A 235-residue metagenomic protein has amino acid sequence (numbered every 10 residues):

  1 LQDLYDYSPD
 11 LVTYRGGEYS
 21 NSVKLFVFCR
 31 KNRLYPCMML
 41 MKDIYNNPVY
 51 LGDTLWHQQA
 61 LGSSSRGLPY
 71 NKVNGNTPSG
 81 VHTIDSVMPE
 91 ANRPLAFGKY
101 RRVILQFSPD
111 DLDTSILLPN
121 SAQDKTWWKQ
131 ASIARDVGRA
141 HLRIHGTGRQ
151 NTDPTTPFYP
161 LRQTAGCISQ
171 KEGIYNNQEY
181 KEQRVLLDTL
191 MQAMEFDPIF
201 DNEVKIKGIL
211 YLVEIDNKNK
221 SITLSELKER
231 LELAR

Functional and structural regions predicted by a protein language model:
Y7-G16: Extracellular ectodomain segments of secreted/surface proteins
G16-T147: Gly/Pro-biased beta-strand-loop elements
P94-R235: Exported/periplasmic cell-wall-interacting domains
